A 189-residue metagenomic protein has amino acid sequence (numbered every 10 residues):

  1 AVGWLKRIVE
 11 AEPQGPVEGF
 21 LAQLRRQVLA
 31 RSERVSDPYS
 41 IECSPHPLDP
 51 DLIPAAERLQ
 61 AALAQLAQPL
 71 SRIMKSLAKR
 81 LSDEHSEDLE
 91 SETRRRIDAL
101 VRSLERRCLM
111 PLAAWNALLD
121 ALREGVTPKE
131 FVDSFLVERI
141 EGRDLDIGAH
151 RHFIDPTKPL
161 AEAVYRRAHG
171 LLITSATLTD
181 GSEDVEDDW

Functional and structural regions predicted by a protein language model:
A1-W189: Conserved coupling segment at the C-terminus of the helicase ATP-binding
